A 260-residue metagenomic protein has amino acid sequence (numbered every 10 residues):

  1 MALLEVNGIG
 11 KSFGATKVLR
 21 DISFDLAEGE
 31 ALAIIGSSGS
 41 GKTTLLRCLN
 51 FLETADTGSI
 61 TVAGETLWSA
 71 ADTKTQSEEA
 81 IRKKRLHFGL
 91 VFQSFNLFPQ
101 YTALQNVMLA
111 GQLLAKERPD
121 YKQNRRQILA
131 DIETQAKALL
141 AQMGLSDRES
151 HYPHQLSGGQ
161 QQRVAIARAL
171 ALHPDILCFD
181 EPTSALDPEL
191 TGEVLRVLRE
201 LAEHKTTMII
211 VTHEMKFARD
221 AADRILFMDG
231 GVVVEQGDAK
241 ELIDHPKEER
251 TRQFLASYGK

Functional and structural regions predicted by a protein language model:
Y152-L156, Q160: Conserved ABC ATPase signature
A171-D175: A short, proline-enriched helix->beta-strand linker immediately N-terminal to the Walker B motif in ABC-type P-loop
L177-D180: Catalytic Walker B motif of ABC-type/P-loop ATPase nucleotide-binding domains
P188-L190: Helix N-cap at the start of a conserved alpha-helix in ABC-type nucleotide-binding domains
Q236-G237: ABC ATPase "signature
